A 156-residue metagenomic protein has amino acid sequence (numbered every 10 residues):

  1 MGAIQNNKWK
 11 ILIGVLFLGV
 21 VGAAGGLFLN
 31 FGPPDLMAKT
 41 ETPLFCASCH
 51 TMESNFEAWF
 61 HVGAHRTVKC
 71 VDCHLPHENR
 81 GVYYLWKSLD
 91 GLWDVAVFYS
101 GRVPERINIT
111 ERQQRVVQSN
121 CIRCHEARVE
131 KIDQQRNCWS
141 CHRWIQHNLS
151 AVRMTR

Functional and structural regions predicted by a protein language model:
G2-R156: Short sequence/structural segments immediately N-terminal
